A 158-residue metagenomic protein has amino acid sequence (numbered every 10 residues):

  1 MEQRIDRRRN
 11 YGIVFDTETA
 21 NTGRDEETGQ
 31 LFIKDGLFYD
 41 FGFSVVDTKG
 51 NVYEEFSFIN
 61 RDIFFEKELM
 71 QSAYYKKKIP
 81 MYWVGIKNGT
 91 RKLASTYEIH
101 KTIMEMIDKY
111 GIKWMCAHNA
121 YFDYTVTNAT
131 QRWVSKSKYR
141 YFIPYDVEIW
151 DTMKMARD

Functional and structural regions predicted by a protein language model:
M1: Non-catalytic, low-structured ubiquitin/UBL-interacting segments
R4-N128: Conserved non-catalytic scaffold segment of RNase H-like nuclease domains
F65-K67, V134, R157: A broad, structure-centric signal for solvent-exposed, well-ordered loop/edge residues that line or flank functional
G89-A94, P144-W150: Short, exposed beta-strand "edge-strand" segments with a Pro/Gly-rich flavor and a Y/T-containing core
Y121-E148: Substrate-recognition/cap helix-loop segment adjacent to the acidic, metal-dependent catalytic center of Asp-based
I149-D158: Short alpha-helix plus adjacent loop in nuclease-associated cores
